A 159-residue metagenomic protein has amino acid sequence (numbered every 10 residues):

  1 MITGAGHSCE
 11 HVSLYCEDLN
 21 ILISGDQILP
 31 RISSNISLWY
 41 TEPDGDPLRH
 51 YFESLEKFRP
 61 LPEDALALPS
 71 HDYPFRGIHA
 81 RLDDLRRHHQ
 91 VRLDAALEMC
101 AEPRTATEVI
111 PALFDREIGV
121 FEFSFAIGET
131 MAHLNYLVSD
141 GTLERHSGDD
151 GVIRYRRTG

Functional and structural regions predicted by a protein language model:
I2-L93: Metallo-beta-lactamase
A95-G159: C-terminal regulatory/interaction regions
